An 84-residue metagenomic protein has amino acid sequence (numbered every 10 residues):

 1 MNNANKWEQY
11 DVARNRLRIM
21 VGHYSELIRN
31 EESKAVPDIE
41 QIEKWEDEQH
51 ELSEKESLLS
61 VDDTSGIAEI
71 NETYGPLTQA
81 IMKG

Functional and structural regions predicted by a protein language model:
N2-A35, V61, T78-I81: N-terminal acidic leader/helix
A35, I39-K44: Amphipathic, hydrophobic secondary-structure cores in small proteins
H50-E69: Amphipathic alpha-helical coiled-coil segments
T64-M82: Long amphipathic alpha-helical coiled-coil segments
